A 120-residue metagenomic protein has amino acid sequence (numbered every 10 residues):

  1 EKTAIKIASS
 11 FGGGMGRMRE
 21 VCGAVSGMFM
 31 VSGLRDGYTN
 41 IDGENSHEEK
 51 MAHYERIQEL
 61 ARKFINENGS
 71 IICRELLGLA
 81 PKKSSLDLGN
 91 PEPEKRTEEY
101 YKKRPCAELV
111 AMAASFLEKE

Functional and structural regions predicted by a protein language model:
E1-S10, L86-N90: Acidic-glycine-rich active-site phosphate/pyrophosphate-binding loop
S10-G16, D36, M112-E120: Generic N-terminal targeting/processing segments that precede catalytic cores or assembly contacts
F11-G14, I41-N45: Short, flexible active-site loops
M15-M30: Conserved phosphate/anionic-ligand binding catalytic regions in large, soluble enzymes, centered on
V21, V31-E44: Acidic, Mg2+-coordinating active-site segments of isoprenoid diphosphate-utilizing enzymes
M30-S32, E44-E120: Amphipathic alpha-helical interface segments
